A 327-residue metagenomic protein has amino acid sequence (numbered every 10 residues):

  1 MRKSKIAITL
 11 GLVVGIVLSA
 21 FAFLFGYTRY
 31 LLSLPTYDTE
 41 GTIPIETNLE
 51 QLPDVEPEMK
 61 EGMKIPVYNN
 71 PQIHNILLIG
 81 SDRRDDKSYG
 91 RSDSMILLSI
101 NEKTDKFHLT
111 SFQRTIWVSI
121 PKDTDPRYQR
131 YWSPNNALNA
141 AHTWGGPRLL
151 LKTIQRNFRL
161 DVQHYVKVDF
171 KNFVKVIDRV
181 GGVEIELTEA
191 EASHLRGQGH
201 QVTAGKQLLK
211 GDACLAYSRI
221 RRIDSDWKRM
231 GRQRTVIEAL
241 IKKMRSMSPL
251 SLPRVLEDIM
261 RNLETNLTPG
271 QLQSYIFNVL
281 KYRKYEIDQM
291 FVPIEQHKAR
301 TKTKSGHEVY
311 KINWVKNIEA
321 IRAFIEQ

Functional and structural regions predicted by a protein language model:
R2-Q327: Non-catalytic, solvent-exposed segments at the cell envelope interface
